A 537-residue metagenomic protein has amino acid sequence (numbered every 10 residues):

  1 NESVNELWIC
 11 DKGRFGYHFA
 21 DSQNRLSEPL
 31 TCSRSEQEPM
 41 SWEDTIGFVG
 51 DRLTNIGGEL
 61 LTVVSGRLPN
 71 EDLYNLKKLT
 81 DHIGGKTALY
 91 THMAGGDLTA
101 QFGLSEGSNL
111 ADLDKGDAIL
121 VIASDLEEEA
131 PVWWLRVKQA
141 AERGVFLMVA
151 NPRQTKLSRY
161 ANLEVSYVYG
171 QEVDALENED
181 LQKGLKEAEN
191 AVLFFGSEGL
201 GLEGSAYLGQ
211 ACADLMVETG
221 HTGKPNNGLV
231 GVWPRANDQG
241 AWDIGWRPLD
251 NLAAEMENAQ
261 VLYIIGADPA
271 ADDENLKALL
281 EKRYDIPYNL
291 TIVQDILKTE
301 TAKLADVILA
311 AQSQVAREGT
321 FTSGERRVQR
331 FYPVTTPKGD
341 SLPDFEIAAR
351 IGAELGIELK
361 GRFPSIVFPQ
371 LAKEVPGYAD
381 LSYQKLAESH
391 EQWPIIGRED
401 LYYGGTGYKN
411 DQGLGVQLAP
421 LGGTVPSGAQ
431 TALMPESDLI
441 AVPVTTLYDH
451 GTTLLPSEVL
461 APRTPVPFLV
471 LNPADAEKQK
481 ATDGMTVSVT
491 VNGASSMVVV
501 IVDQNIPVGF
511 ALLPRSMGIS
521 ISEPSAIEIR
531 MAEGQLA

Functional and structural regions predicted by a protein language model:
N1-E179, D268, A474-K478, T482 (+4 more regions): N-terminal export/assembly segments and adjacent metallocofactor-ligating motifs of anaerobic energy-metabolism
E59, T222-V230, L359-I366: Flexible, glycine/charged-enriched surface loops at secondary-structure junctions
L60-V64, I119, E189-F195, A259-I264: Generic beta-sheet signal
S65-R67, L229-N237, F363-V375: A glycine-rich phosphate-binding loop feature that marks nucleotide/adenosyl-phosphate handling sites
K77, K115-D117, V121, E127-K156 (+4 more regions): A cross-kingdom feature strongest in bacterial/archaeal respiratory oxidoreductases
G85-D97, L147-Q154, E218-A236, Y288-K298: A generic structural motif
P152-R153, R159-D180, G196-S197, S205 (+3 more regions): Short alpha-helices
V192-E255, E325: A glycine-rich, hydrophobic/aromatic-adjacent loop/helix-cap motif
